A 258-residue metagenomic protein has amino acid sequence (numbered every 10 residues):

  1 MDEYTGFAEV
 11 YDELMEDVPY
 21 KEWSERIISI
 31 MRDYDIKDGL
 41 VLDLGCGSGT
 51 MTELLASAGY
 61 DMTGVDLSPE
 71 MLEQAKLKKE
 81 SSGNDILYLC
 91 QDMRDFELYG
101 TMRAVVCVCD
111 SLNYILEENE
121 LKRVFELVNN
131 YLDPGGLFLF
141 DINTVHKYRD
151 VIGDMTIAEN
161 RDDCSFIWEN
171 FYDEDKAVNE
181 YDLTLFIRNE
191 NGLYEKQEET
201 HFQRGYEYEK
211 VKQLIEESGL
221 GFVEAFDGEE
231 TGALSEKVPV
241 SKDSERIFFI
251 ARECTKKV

Functional and structural regions predicted by a protein language model:
M1-K37: Conserved class I S-adenosyl-L-methionine
L42, G49-D95: Class I SAM-dependent methyltransferase SAM/SAH-binding core
E97-A104: A short acidic, Gly/Pro-enriched loop at the edge of an enzyme's catalytic core that lines a small-molecule cofactor
V108-D110: Residues lining the SAM
N113-I115: A short His-aromatic
K122-P134: A short glycine-rich, Lys/Arg-flanked "PGG" loop and its adjoining helix->strand segment in the class I
L139-Q213: SAM-dependent methyltransferase
F202-V258: C-terminal lobe and adjacent flexible extensions of AdoMet/dcAdoMet transferase-like proteins
